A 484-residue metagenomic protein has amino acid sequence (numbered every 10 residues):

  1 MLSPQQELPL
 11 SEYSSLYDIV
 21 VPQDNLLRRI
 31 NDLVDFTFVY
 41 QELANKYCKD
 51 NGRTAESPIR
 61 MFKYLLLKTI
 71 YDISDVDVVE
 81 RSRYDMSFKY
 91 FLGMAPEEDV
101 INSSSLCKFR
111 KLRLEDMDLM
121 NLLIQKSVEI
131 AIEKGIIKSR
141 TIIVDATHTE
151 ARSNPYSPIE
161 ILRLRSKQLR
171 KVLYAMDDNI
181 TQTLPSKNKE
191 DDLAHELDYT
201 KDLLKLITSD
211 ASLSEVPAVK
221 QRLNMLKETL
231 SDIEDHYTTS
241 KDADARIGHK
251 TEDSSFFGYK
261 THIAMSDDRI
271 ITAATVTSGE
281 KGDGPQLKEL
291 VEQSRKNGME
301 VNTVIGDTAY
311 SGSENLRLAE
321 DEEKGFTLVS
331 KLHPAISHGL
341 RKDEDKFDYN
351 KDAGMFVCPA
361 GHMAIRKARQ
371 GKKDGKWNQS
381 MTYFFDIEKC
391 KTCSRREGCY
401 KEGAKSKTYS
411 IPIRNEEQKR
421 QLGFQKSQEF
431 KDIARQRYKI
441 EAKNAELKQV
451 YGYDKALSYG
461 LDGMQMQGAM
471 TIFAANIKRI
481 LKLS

Functional and structural regions predicted by a protein language model:
M1, Y47-N51, Q428-D432: A ubiquitous short alpha-helical element
M1-V34, Q41, R396-K419: Charged, often Cys/His-bearing segments associated with DNA-binding zinc-finger transcription factors
I19, D32, R53-S57, L67 (+5 more regions): Short secondary-structure transition/capping motifs
L26-L66, Y71: Basic, short loop/linker segments at the boundary and entry of helix-turn-helix/winged-helix-like folds
P58-T69, Y84-F88, T261-H262, E289-E292: Contiguous, well-ordered alpha-helical segments that form the cores/surfaces of helical PPI scaffolds
S74-D77, S82, E98-D99, C107-S484: Anion-binding and metal-coordination hotspots
S87-S105: Short, positively charged loop/turn segments that connect secondary-structure elements
